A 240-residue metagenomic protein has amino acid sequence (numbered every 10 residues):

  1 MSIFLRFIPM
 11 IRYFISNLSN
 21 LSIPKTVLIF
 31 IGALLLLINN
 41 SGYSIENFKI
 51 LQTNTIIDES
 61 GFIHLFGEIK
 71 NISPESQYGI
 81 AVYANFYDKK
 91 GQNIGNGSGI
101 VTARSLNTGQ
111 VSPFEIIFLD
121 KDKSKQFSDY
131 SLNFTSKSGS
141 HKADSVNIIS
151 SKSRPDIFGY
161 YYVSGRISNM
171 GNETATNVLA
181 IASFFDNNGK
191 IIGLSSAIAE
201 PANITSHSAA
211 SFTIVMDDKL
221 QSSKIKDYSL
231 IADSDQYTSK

Functional and structural regions predicted by a protein language model:
M1-L21: N-terminal secretory signal peptides that target proteins for export/translocation
I29-I38: Bacterial N-terminal signal peptides
F48-K49, Y78, K90-G99, G189-I198: Short beta-strand and strand-turn-strand segments in soluble, beta-rich domains
G61-F66, I157-S164: Short, solvent-exposed loop/turn segments enriched in Ser/Thr/Gly
I69-S73, I167-G171: Asparagine-centered strand-capping/turn motif at beta-strand->loop junctions
E75-G79, I94, F127, T174-N177 (+1 more regions): Short acidic/proline- and small/hydrophobic-mixed sequence motifs that coincide with surface turns and coil-to-beta
I94-D122, L194-L220: Intrinsically disordered, low-complexity Pro/Gly/Ser/Thr-rich segments with frequent PxxP/GP/PP motifs and embedded
L119-G159, D217-K240: Terminal connector regions
